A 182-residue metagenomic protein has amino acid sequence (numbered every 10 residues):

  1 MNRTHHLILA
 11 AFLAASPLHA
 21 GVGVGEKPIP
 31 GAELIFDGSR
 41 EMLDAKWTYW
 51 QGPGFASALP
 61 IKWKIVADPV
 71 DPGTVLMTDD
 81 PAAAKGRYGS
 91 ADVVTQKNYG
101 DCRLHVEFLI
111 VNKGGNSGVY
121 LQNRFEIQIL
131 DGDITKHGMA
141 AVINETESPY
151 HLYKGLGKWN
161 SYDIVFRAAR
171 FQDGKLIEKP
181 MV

Functional and structural regions predicted by a protein language model:
M1-I8: Bacterial N-terminal signal peptides that target proteins for export
L9-A20: Hydrophobic h-region of N-terminal signal peptides that target proteins for export in Gram-negative bacteria
H19-V182: Carbohydrate-interacting regions of secretory-pathway proteins
